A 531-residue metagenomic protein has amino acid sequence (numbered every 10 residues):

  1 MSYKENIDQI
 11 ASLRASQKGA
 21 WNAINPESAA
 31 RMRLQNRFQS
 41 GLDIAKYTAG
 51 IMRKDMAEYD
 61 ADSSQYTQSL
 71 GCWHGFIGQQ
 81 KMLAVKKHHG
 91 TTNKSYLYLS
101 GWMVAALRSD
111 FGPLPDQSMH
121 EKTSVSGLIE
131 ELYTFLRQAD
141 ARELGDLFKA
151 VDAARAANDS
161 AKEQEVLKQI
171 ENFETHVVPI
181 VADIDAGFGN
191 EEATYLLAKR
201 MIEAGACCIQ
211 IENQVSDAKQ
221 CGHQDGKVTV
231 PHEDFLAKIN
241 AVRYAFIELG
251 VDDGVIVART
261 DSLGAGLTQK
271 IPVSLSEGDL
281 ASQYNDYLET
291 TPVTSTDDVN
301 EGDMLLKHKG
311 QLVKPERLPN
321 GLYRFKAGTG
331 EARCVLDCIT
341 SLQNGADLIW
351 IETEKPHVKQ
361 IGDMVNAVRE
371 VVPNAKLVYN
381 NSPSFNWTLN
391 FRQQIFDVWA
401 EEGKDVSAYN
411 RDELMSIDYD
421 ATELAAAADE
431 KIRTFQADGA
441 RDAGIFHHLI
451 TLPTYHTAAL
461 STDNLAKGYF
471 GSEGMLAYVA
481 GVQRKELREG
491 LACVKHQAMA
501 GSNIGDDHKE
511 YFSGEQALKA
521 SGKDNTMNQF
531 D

Functional and structural regions predicted by a protein language model:
S2-A443, L449, S502-D531: Alpha/beta enzyme core
R433-A466, F470-Y511: Substrate-binding cleft of secreted/luminal carbohydrate-active enzymes
